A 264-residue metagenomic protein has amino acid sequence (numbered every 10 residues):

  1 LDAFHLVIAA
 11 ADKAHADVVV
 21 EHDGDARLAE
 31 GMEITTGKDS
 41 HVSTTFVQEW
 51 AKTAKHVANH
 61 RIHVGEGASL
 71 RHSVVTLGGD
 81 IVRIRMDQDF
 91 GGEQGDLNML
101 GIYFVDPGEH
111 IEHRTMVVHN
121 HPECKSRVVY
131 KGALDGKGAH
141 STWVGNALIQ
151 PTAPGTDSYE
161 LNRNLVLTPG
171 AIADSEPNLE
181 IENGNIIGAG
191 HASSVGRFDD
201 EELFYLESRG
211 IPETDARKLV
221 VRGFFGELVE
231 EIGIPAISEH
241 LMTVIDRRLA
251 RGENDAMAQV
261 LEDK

Functional and structural regions predicted by a protein language model:
L1-I211, F225, V229-K264: Conserved beta-strand/loop scaffold segments within soluble protein domains that form the structured core and edges
